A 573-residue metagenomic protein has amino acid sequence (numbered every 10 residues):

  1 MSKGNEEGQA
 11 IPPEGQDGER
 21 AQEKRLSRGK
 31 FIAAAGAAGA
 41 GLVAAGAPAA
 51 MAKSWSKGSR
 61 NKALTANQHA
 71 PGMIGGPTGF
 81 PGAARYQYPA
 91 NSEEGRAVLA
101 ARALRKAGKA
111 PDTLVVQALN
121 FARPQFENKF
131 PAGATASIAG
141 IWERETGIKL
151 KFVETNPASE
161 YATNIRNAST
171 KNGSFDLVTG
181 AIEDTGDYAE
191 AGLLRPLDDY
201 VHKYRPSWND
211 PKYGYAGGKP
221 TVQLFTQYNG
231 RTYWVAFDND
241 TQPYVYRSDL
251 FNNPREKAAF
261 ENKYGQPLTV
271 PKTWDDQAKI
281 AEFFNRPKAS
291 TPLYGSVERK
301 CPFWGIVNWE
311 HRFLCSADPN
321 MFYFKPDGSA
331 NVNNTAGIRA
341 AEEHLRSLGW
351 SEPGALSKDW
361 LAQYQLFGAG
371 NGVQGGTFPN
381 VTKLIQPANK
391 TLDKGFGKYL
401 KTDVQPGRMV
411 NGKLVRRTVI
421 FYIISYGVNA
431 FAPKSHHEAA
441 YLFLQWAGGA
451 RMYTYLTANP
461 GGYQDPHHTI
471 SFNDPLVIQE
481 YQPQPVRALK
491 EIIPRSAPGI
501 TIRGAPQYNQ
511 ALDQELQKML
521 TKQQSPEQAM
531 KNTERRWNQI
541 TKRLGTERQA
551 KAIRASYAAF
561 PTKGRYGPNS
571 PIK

Functional and structural regions predicted by a protein language model:
K3-N5, E14-L26, F31-L193, Y204-K212 (+3 more regions): Conserved N-terminal structural module of periplasmic/extracytoplasmic solute-binding proteins
A45, Q223-D238, Q242, K272-A330 (+1 more regions): Extracytoplasmic/periplasmic solute-binding protein
W55, T65, G72-M73, Q117-A118 (+1 more regions): C-terminal capping/gating helix-and-loop segments adjacent to ligand/active sites or protein-protein/ligand interfaces
H69, I74-A90, G95, L99-A101 (+4 more regions): C-terminal lobe and pocket-closing loops of periplasmic/extracytoplasmic Venus-flytrap solute-binding proteins
A134, I138, R339-E343, K434-A447 (+1 more regions): Short amphipathic alpha-helical coupling segments at ligand-binding clamshell hinges and other catalytic/signaling
E154-N164, K272-D276, A355-A369: Short helix-initiation/N-cap motifs at beta->coil->alpha
N167-A168, G173-D176, P206-F251, N411-V419 (+1 more regions): A structural signal for short loop-to-beta-strand junctions that line the ligand-binding cleft of periplasmic/secreted
D276-F283, N320-S357, K401-R408: Glycine-centered hinge/linker elements that transmit conformational signals in sensory and ligand-binding systems
